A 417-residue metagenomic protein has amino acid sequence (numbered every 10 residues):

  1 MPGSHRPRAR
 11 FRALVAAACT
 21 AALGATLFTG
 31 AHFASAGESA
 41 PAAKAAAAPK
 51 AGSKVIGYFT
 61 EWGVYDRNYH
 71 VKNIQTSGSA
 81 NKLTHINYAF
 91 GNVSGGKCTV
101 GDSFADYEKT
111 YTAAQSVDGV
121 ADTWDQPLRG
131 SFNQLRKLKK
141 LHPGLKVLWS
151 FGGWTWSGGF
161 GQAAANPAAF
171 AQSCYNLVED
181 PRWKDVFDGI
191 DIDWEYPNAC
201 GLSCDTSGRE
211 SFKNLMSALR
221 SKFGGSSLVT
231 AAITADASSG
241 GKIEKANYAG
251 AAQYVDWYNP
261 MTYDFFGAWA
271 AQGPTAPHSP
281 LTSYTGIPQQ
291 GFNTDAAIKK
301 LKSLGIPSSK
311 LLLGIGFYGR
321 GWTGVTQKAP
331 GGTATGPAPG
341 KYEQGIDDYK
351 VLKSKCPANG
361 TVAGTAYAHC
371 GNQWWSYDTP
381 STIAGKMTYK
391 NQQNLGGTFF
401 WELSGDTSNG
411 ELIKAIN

Functional and structural regions predicted by a protein language model:
M1-T20: N-terminal export and membrane-targeting signals
P2, L14, A25-A48: C-terminal region of N-terminal signal peptides and the immediate post-cleavage residues of exported proteins
A48-D180: Glycan-recognition patch characteristic of GH18 chitinases/ENGases and related GlcNAc/peptidoglycan-binding proteins
G63-A80, A164-W183, A237-G250, T294 (+2 more regions): Short, acidic/polar
V64, K350-N417: Extracellular low-complexity, Gly/Ser/Thr-rich intrinsically disordered linkers and protease-sensitive activation/hinge
I86, W149, I192, L219 (+4 more regions): Conserved, mostly hydrophobic/aromatic
K97, G101-G119, P197-D347: Substrate-binding surface in catalytic domains of secreted glycosidases
C174-T206, D264: Active-site groove signature of glycoside hydrolases
